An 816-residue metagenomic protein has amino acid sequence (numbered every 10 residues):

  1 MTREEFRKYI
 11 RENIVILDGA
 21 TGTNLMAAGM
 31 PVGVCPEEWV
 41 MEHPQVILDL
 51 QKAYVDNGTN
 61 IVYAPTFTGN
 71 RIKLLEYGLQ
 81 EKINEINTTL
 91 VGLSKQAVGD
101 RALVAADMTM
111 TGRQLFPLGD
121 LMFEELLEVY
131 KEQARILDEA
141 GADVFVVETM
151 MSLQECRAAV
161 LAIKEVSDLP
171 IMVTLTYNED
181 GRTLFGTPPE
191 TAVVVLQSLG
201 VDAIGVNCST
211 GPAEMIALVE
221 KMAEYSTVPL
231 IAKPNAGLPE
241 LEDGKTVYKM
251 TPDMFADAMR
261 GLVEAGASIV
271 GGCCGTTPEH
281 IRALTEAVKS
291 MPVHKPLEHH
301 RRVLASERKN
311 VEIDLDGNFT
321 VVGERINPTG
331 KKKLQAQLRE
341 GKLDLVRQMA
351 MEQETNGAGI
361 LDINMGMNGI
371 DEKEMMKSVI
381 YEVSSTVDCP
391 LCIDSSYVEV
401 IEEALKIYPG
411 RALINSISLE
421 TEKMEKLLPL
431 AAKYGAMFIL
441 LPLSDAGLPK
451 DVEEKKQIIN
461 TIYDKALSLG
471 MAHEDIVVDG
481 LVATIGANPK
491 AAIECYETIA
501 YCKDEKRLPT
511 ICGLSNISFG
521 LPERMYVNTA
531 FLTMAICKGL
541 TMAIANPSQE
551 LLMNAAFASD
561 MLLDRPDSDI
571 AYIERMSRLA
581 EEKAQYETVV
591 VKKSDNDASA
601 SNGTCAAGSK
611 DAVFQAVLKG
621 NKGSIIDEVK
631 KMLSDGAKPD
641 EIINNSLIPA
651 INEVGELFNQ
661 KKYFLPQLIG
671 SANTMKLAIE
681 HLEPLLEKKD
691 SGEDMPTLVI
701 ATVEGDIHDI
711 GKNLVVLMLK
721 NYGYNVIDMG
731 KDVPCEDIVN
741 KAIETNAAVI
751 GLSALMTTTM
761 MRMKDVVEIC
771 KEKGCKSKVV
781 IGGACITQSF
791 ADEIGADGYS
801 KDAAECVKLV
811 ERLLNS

Functional and structural regions predicted by a protein language model:
M1-D479, A483-S816: Domain-level signal for soluble alpha/beta catalytic cores
